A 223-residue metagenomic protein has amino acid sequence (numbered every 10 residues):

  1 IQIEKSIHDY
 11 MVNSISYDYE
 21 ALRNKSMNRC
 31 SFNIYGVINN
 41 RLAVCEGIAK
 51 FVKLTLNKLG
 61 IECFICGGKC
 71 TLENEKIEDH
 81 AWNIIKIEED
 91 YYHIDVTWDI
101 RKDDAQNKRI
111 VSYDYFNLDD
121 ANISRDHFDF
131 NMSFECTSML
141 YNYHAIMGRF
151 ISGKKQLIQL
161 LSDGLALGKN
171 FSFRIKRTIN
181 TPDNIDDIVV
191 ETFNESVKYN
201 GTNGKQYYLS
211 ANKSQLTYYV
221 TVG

Functional and structural regions predicted by a protein language model:
I1-V37: Secondary-structure boundary elements
Q2-I3, N40-I48, E75: Extracytoplasmic/periplasmic, Sec-exported soluble proteins
D18, D95, S210-S214: Acidic/polar residues at beta-strand termini and the immediately following turn/coil
I34-G36, N40-L42, D90-V96: Short, well-ordered strand-loop elements centered on a beta-strand within folded domains, enriched for acidic residues
Y35-N39, Y218-G223: Acidic, metal-dependent phosphodiester-chemistry machinery of nucleic-acid enzymes
G47-N122: Hydrophobic/aromatic-rich core segments of domains that either
A105-K213, T217-T221: Low-complexity, Gly/Ser/Thr/Pro-rich intrinsically disordered linker/tail segments
